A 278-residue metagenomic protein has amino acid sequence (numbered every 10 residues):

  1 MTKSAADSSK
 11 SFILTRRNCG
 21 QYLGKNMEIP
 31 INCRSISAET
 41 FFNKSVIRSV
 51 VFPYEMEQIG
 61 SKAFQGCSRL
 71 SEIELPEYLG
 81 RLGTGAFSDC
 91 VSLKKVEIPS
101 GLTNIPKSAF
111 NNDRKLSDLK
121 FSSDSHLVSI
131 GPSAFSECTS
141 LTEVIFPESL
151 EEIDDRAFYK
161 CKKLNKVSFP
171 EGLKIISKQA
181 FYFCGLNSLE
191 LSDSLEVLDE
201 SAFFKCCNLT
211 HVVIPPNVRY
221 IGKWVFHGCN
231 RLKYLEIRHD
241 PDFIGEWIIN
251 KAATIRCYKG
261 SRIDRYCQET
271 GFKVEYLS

Functional and structural regions predicted by a protein language model:
M1-I13, G20-S35, S45-Q58, S68-R81 (+9 more regions): Structural signature of tandem-repeat unit edges
T15-C19, F64, A86, F110 (+2 more regions): A short alpha-helix capping/helix-coil boundary motif
S37-T40, G60-A63, G83-A86, P106-A109 (+5 more regions): Consensus positions within tandem repeat domains that build extended binding/scaffold surfaces
F41-F42, I249: Residue-level signal for alpha-helix termini/capping positions
N111, S123-S125, S136, Y159 (+4 more regions): A structural signal for leucine-rich repeat
